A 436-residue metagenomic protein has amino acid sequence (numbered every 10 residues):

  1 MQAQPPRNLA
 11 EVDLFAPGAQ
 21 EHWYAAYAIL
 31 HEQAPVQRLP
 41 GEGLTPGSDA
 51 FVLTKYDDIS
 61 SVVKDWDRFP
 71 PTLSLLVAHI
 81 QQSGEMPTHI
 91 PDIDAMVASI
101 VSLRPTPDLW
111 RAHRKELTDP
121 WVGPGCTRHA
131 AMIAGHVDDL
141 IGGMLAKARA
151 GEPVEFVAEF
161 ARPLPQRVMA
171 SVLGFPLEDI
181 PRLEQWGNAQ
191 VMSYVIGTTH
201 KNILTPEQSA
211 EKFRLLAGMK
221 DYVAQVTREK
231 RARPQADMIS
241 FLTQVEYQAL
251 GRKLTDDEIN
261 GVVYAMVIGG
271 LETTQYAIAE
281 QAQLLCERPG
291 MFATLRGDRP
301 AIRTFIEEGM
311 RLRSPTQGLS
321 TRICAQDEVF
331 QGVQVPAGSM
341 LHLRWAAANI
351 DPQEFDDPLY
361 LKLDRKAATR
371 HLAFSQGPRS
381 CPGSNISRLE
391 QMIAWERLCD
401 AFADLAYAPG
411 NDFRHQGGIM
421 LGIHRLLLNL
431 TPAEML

Functional and structural regions predicted by a protein language model:
M1-L436: Cytochrome P450
